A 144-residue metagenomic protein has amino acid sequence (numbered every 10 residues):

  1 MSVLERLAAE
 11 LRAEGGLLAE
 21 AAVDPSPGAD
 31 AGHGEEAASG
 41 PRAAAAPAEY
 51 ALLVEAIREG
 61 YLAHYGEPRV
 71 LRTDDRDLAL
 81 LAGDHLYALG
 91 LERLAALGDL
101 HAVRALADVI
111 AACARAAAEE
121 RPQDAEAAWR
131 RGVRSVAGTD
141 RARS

Functional and structural regions predicted by a protein language model:
V3-S144: Mg2+-dependent prenyl diphosphate-binding active-site environment of isoprenoid biosynthetic enzymes
